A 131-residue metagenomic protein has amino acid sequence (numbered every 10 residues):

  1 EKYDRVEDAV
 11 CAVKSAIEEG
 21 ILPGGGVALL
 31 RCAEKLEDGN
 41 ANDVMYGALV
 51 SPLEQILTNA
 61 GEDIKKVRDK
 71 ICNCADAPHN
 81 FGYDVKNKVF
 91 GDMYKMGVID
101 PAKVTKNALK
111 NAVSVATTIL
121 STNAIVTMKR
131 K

Functional and structural regions predicted by a protein language model:
E1-K131: Extended, low-charge hydrophobic alpha-helical regions
